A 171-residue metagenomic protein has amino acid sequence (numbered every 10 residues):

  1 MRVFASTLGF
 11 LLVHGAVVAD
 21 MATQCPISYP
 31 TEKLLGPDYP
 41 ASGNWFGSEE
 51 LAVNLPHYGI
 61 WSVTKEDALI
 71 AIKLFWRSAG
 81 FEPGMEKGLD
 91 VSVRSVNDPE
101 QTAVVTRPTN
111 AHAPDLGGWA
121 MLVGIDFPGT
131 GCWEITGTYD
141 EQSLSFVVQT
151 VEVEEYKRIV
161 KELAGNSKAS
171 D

Functional and structural regions predicted by a protein language model:
R2-G9: Sec-dependent signal peptide recognition, specifically the positively charged N-region followed immediately by
V13-A16: N-terminal signal peptide c-region/cleavage motif recognized by signal peptidases
D20-P128, C132-D171: Contiguous segments within soluble domain cores/interaction surfaces
